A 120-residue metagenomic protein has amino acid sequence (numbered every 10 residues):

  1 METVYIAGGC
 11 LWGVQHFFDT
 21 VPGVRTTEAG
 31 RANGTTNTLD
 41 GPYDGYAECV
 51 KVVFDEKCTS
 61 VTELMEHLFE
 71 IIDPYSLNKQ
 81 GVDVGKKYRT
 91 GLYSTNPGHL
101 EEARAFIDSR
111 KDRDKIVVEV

Functional and structural regions predicted by a protein language model:
M1-V120: Flexible coil/turn and secondary-structure edge motifs
